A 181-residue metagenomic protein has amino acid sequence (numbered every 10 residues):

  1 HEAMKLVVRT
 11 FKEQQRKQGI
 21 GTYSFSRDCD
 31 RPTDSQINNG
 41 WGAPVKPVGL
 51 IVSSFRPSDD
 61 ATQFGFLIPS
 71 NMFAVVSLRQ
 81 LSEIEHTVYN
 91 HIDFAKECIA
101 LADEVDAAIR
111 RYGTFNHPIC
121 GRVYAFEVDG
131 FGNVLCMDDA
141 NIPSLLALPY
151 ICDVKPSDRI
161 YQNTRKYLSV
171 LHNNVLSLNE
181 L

Functional and structural regions predicted by a protein language model:
H1-Q63: Active-site acid/base region of carbohydrate-active enzymes
K5-D30, F66, R79-R159: Catalytic cores of carbohydrate-active enzymes
C29-R31, Y167, N173: A generic structural signal for solvent-exposed, polar alpha-helical segments
I37-G42, R111-T114, C136-M137, L178-E180: Short, charged low-complexity intrinsically disordered segments located at boundaries of structured domains
V45-Q80, G130, V134: Acidic/Ser/Thr-rich, low-complexity mid-to-C-terminal regulatory regions of eukaryotic proteins
E85, L168-S169: Alpha-helix C-terminal capping segments
Y161-T164: Alpha-helical repeat scaffolds
S169-L181: Generic long, charged, amphipathic alpha-helical segments
